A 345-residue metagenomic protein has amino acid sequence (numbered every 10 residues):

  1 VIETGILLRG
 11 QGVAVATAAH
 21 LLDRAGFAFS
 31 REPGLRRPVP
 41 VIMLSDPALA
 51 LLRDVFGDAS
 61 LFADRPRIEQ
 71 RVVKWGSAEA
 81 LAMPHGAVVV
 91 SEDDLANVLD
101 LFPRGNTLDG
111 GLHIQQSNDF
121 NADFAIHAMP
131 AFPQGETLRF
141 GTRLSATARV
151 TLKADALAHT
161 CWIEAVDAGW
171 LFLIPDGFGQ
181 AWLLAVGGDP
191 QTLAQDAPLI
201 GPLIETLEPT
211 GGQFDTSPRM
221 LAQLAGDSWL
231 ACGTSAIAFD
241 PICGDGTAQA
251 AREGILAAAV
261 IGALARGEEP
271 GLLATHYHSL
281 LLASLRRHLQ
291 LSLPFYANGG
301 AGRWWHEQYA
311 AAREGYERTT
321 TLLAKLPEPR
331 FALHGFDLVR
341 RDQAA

Functional and structural regions predicted by a protein language model:
V1, G262-A345: C-terminal helical "tail/cap" subdomain of flavin- and related membrane-associated enzymes
I2, A50-R149: Conserved N-terminal helical subregion
E3-L7, Q11-R65: Glycine-rich FAD cofactor-binding loop and adjacent beta-loop-alpha segment at the N-terminus of flavoprotein
I6, D123-F124, L230: Hydrophobic "anchor" residues on beta-strands that sit immediately upstream of conserved functional sites
G34-R37, E79-A80, A236-F239: A short, flexible beta-alpha/helix-coil linker loop
L101-P209, P218-L221, I237: Predominantly flavin-linked oxidoreductase catalytic cores and closely associated redox partners
D189-T275, A283: FAD/FMN-dependent oxidoreductases across multiple families
